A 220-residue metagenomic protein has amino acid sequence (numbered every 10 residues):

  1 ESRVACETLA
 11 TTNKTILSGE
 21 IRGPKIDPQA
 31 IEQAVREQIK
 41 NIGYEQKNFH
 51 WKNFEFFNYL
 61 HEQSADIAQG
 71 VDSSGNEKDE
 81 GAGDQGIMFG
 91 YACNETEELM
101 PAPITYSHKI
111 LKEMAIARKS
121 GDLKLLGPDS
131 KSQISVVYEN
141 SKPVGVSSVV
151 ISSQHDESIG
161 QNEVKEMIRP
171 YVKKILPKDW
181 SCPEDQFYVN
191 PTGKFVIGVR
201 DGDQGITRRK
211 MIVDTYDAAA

Functional and structural regions predicted by a protein language model:
A5-P24: Short, charge-patterned binding micro-sites
E7, D201-G205: Replace "in large, NTP-powered and nucleic-acid-processing enzymes" with "in large, NTP-powered factors and other
T12-K14, K25, Q33, E37-G198: Glycine-rich, mobile lid/loop segments that gate access to catalytic sites or pores
I16, V150, R209-I212: Histidine-centered divalent-metal-coordination microenvironment in nucleic-acid enzymes
G19-I21, S153, T215: Flexible glycine-/small-residue-rich
V172, Q204-A220: Conserved mixed alpha/beta catalytic, RNA-binding, or beta-rich assembly cores of soluble enzyme, regulatory
T192, R200, Y216-A218: Histidine- and/or cysteine-centered catalytic micro-motif in compact active-site loops
